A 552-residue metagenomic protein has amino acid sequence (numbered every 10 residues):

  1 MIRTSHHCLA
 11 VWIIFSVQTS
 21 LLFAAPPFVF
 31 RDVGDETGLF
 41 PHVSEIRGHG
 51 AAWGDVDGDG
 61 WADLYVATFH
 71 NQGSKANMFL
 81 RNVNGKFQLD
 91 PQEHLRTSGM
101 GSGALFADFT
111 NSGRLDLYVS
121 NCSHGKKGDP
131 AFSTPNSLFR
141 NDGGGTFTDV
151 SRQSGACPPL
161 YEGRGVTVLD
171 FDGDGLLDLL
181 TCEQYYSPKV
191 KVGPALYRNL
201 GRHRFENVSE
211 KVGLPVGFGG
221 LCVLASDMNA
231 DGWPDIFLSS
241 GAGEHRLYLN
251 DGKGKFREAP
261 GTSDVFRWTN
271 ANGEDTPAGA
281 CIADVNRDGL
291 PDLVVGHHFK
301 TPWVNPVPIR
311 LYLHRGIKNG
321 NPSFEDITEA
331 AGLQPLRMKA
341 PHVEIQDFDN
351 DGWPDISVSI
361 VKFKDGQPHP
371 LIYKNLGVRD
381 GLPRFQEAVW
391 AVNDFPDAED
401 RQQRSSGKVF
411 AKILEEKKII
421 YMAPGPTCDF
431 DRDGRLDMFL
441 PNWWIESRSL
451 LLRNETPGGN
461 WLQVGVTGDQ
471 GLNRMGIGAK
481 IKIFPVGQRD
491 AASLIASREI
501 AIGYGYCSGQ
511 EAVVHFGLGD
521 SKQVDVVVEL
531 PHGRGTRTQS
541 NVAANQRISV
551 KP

Functional and structural regions predicted by a protein language model:
C8-S20: Bacterial N-terminal signal peptides
A24-I46, L80-G99, S137-Y161, G193 (+6 more regions): Blade-edge motifs of beta-propeller repeat domains
T37-A67, K75: Beta-strand-rich domains and repeat architectures in extracellular enzymes and scaffolds, especially beta-propellers
P41, R379, P383-E415, Y421-P552: Gly/Ser/Thr/Pro-enriched helix-cap/hinge segments flanking short amphipathic alpha-helices
G48-G58, R81, E93, M100-L115 (+9 more regions): Beta-propeller blade termini
A52, W61-T68, L117-N121, L179-E183 (+5 more regions): Hydrophobic beta-strand segments that make up the repeating blades of beta-propeller and related beta-repeat
H70-K75, K127-T134, S187-V192, G241-G243 (+3 more regions): Short, solvent-exposed loop/turn segments at conserved positions within beta-propeller repeat blades
D149-Y248, E258-I282, V294, H298 (+1 more regions): Solenoidal tandem-repeat scaffolds enriched in leucines and small polar residues
